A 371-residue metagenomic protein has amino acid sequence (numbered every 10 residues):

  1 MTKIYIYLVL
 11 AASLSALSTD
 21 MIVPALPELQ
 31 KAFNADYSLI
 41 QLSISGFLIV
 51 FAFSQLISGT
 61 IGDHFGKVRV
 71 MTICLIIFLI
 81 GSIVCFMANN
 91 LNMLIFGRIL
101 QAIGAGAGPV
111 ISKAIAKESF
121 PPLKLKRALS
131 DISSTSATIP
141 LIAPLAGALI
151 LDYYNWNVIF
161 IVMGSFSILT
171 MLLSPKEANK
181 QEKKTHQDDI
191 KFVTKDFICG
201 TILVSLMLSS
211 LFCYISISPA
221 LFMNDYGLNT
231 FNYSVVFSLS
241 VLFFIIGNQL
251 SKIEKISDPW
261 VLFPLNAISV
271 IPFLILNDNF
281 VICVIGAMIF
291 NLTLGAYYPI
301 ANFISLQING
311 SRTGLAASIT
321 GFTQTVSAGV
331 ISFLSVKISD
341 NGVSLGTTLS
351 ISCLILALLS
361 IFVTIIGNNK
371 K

Functional and structural regions predicted by a protein language model:
N34, G66, M87-M93, G104 (+2 more regions): Helix-breaking motifs and short loop linkers at transmembrane-helix boundaries and internal kinks in secondary membrane
F53-N92: Conserved MFS/SLC helix-loop-helix module at the cytosolic interface between two early adjacent transmembrane helices
I77, G81-V84, N92-Q101, V281-I289: Paired small-residue
L91, G97-T138: Cytoplasmic helix-loop-helix junction between adjacent transmembrane helices in 12-TM secondary transporters
M93, P122-L123, R127-P175: Helix-loop-helix hairpin linking two adjacent transmembrane segments in secondary transporters
V158-S174, G346-V363: Symmetry-related core transmembrane helices of the 12-TM Major Facilitator Superfamily/SLC fold
Y233-K255: Transmembrane alpha-helices of Major Facilitator/SLC transporters
N302-L345, L349-S350: A late C-terminal transmembrane helix in Major Facilitator Superfamily
